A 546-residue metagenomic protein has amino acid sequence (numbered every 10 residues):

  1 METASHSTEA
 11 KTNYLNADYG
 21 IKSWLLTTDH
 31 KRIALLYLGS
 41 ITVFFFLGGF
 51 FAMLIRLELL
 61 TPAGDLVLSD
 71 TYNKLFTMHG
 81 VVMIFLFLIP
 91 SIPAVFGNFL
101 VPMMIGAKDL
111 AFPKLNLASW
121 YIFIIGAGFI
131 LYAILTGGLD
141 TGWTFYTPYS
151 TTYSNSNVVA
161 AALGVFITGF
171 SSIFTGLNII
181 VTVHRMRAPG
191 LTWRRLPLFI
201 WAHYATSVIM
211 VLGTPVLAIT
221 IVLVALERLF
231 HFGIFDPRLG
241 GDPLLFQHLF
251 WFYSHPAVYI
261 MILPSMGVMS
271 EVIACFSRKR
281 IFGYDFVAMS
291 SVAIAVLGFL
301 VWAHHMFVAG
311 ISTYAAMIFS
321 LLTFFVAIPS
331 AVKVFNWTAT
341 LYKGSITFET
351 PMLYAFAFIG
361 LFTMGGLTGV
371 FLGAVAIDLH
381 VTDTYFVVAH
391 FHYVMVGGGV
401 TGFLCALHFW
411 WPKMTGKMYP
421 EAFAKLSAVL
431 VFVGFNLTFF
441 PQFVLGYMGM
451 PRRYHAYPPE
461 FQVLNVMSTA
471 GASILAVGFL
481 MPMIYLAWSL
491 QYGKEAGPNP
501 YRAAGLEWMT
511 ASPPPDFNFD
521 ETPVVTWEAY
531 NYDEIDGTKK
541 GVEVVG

Functional and structural regions predicted by a protein language model:
E2-G546: Membrane-embedded and interfacial regions of multi-pass energy-transducing membrane proteins
